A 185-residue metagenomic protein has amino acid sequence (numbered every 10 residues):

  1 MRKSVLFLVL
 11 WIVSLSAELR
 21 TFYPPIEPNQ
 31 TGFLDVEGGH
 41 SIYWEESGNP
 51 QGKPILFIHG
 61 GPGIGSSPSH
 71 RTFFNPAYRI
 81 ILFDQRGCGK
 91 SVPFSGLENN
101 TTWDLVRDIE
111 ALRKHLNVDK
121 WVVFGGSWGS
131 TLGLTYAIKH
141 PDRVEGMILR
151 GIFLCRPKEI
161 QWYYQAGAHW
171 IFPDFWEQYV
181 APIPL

Functional and structural regions predicted by a protein language model:
G38-S47: A short loop-to-beta-strand scaffold at the N-terminal edge of the catalytic core in hydrolase folds
G52-G61: Short beta-strand element of the alpha/beta-hydrolase
G60-F74: The serine-hydrolase catalytic nucleophile loop
P62-G63, Q85-G89, G129, F153-L154: Alpha/beta-hydrolase active-site loop signature
N75-P93: Conserved alpha/beta-hydrolase
W103-W121: Conserved acidic catalytic loop of the alpha/beta-hydrolase fold
D119-Q161: Conserved hydrolase catalytic core segment
V144-L185: A catalytic-pocket lid/entrance helix-loop region that shapes and gates access to the active site across common
